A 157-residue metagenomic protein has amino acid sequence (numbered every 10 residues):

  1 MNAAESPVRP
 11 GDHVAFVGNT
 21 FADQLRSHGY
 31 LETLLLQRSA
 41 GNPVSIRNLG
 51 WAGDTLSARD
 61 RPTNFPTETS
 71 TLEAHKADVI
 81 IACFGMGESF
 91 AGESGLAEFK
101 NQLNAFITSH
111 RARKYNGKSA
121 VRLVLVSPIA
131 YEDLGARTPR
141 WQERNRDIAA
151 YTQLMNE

Functional and structural regions predicted by a protein language model:
A3-A4: Boundary at the C-terminal end of the N-terminal hydrophobic targeting segment
V8, G29-R47, D54-E157: Alpha-helical cap/lid subdomain in secreted, periplasmic, or secretory-pathway luminal O-acyl-processing enzymes
H13-S27, A52-S57: Catalytic nucleophile-elbow at a beta strand-turn-alpha helix junction centered on a G-D-S/GDSL motif, marking
